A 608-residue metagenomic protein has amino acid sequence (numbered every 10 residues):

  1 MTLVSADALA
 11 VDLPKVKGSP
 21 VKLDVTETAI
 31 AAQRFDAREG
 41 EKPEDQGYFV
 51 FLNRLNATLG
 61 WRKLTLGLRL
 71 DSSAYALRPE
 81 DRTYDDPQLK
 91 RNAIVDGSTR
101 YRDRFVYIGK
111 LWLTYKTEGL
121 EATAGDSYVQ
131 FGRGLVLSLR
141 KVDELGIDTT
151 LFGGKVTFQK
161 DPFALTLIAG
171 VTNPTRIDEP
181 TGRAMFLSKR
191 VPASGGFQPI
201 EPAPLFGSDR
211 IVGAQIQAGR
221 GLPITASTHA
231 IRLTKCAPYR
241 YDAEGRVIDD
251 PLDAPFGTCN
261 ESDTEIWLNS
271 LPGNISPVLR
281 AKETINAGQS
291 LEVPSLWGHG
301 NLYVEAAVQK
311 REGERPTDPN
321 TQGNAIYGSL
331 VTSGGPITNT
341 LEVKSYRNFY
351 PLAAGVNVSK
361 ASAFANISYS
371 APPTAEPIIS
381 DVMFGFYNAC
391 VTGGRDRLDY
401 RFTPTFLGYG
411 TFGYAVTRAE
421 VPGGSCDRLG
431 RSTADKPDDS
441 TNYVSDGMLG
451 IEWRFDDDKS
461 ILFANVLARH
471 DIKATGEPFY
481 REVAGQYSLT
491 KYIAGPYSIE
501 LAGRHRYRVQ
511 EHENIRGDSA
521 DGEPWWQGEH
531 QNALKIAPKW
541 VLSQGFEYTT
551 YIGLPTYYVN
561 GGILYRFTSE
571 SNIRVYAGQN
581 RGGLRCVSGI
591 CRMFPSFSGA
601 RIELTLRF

Functional and structural regions predicted by a protein language model:
V11-V50, G60-L66, L70, Y75-R82 (+8 more regions): Signature for the C-terminal beta-barrel architecture of outer-membrane proteins
N53-A57: Histidine-anchored nucleotide/phosphate-binding helix
K116-G134, T150: Well-ordered mid-protein domain cores that form the structural environment of catalytic cofactors
S138: Basic, alpha-helical nucleic-acid-binding regions used in initiation and control of genome expression
P373, Y565, E570-S571, Y576 (+1 more regions): Outer-membrane beta-barrel "beta-signal"
K539, Q544-N580: C-terminal structured "cap/appendage" subdomains that terminate the fold
